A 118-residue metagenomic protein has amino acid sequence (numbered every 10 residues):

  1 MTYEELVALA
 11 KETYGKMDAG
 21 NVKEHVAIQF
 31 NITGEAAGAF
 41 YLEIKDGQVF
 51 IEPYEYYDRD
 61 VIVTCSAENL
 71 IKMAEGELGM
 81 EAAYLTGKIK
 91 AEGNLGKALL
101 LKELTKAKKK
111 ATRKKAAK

Functional and structural regions predicted by a protein language model:
M1-K118: Feature captures hydrophobic
